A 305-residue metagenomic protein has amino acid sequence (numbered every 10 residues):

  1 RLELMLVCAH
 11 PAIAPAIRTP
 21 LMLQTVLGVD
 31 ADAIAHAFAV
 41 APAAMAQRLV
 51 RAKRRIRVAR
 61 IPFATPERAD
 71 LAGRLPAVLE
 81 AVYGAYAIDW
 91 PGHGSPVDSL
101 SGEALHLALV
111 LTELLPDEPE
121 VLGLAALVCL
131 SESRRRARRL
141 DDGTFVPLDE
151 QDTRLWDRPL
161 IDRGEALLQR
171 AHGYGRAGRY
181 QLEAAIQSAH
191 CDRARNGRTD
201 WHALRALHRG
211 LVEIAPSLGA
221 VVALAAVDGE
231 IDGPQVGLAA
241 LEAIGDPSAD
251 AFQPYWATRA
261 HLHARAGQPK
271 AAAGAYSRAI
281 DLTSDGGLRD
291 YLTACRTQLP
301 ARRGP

Functional and structural regions predicted by a protein language model:
R1-A16, M22-A31, V40-R209: Amphipathic helix-loop-helix modules that constitute alpha-helical solenoid scaffolds
H36-F38: Alpha-helical residues within the helix-turn-helix
D98, E132, R195-R198, I214 (+3 more regions): Structural motif corresponding to the intra-repeat A-B loop/turn of tetratricopeptide repeats
A108, L115, G175, H208 (+4 more regions): Alpha-helical junction/boundary sensor with strong preference for TPR arrays
E120, E183, G219-A220, P254 (+1 more regions): Start-of-helix register in tetratricopeptide repeats
C129, S188-D192, D228-G229, H263 (+1 more regions): Residue at a conserved register position within TPR or TPR-like alpha-solenoid repeats
